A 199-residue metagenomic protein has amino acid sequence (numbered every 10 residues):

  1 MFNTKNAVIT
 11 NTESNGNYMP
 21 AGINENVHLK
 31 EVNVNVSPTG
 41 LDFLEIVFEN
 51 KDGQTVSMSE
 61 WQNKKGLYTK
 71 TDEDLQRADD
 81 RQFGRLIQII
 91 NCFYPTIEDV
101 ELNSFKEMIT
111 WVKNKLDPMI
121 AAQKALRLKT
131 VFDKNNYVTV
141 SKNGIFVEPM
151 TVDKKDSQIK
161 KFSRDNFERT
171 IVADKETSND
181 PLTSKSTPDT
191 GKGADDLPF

Functional and structural regions predicted by a protein language model:
M1-F199: Short beta-rich binding modules
